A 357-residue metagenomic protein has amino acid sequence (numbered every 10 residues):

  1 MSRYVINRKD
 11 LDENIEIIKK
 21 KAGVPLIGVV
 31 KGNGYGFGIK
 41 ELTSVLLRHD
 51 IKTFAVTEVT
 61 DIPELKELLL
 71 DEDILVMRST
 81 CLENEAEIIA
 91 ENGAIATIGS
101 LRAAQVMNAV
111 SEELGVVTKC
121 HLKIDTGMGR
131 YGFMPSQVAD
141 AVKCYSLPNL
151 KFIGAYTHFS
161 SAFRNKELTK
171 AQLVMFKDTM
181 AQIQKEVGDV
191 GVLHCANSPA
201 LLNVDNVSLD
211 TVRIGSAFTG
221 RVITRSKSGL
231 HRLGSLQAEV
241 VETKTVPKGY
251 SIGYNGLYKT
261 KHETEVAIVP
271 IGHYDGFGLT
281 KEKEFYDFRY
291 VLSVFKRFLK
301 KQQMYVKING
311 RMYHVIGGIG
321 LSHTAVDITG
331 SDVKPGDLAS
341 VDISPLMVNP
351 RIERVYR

Functional and structural regions predicted by a protein language model:
S2-I6, D10-E13, G23-H194: Active-site-proximal beta-alpha core segment in soluble small-molecule metabolic enzymes
R3-I6, L173-R357: Active-site anion/phosphate-binding pocket segments in diverse small-molecule metabolic enzymes
